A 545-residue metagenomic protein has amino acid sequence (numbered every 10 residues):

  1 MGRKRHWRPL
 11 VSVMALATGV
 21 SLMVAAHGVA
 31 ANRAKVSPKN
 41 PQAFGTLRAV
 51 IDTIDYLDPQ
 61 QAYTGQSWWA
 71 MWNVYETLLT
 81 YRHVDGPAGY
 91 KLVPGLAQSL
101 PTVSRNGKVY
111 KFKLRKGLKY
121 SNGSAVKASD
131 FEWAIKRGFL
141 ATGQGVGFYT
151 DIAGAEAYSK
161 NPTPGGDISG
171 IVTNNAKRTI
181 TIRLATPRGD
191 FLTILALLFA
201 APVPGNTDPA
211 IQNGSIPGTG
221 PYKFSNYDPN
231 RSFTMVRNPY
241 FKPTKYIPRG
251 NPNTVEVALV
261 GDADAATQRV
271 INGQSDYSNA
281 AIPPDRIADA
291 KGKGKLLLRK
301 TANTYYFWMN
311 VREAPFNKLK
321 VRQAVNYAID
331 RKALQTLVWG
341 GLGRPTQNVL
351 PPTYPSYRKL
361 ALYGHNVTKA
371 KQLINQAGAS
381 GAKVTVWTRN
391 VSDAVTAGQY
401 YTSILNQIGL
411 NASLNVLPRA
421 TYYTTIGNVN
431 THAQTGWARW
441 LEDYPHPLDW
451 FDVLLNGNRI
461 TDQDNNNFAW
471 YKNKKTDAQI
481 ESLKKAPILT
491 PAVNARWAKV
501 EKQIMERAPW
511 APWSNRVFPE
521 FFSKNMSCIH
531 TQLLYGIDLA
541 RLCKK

Functional and structural regions predicted by a protein language model:
R3-V29: Secretory targeting and sorting signals
K39, D228, S232, I329-S356 (+2 more regions): Detector for C-terminal structural segments
Q42, K111-K113, D130-E132, F139-P204: Surface-exposed binding/hinge segments that line and control ligand-binding clefts or catalytic entry sites
R48, V126-K136, K177-R183, G220-P221 (+5 more regions): Alpha-helical secondary-structure segments
V50-R105, P217: N-terminal lobe/hinge region of extracytoplasmic solute-binding protein
R82-P87, P187-G250, T254, T368 (+1 more regions): Gly/Pro-rich hinge or "lid" segments in bacterial periplasmic/extracellular proteins
G123-A125, D130, D264-S275, K291 (+3 more regions): Short helices/loops that flank or line small-molecule/ion binding pockets
N206-N213, Y240-A288, N411: Ligand-site clamp/hinge motif
